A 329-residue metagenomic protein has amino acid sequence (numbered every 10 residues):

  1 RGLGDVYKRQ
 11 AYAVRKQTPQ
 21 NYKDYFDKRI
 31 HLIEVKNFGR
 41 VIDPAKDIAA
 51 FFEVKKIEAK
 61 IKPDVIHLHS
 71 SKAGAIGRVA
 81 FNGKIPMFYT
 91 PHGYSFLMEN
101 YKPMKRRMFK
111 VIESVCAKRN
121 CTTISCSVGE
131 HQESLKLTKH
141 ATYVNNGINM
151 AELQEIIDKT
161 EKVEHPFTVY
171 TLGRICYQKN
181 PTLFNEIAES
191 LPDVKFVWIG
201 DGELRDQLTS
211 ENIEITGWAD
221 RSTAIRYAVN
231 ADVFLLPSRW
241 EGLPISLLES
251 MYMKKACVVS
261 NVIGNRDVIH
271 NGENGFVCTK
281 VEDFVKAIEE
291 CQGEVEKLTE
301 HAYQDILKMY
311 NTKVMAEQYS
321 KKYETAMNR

Functional and structural regions predicted by a protein language model:
G2-Y7: Short, small-residue-biased leader/transition segments that mark boundaries at the very start of proteins
H31-E34, S114-I157: Donor nucleotide-sugar binding/catalytic pocket of nucleotide-sugar-dependent glycosyltransferases
F52-K56, R106-T123: Membrane-proximal helix-turn-helix segments that form the acceptor-binding/catalytic region of lipid-linked
E58, W218, R226-A231: Short alpha-helical donor nucleotide-sugar binding micro-motif in glycosyltransferases
K162-K179, N185-E189: Conserved donor-binding/catalytic core segment of Leloir-type glycosyltransferases
R239: Aromatic "clamp/platform" in nucleotide-sugar-dependent glycosyltransferases that forms part of the donor/acceptor
A256-V259: Short hydrophobic beta-strand element within catalytic cores of glycosyltransferases and related nucleotide-activated
H270-E282, E289-G293: Conserved acidic donor-binding segment of nucleotide-sugar-dependent glycosyltransferases
